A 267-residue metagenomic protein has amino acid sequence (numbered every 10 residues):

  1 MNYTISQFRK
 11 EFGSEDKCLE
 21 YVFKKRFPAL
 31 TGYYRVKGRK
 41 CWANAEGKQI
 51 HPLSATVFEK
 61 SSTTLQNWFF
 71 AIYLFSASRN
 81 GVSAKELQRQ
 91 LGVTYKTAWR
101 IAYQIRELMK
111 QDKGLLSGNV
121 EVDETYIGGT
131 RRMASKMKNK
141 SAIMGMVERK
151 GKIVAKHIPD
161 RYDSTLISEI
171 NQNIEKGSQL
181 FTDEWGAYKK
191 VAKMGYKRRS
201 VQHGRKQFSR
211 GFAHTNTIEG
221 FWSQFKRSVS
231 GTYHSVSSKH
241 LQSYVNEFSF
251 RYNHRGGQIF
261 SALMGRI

Functional and structural regions predicted by a protein language model:
M1-I267: Residue-level recognition of single "structural anchor" positions that define or cap local secondary structure
